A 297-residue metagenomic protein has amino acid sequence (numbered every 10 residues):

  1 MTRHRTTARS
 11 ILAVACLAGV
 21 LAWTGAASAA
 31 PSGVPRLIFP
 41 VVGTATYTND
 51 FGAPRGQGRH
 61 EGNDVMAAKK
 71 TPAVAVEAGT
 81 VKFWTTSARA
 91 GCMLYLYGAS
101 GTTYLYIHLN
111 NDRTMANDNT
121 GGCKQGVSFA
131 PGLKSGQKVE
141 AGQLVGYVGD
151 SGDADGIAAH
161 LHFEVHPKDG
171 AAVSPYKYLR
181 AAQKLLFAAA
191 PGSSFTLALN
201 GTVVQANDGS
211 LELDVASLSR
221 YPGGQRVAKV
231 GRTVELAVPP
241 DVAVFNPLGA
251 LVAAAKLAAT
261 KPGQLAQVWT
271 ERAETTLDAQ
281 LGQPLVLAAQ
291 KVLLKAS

Functional and structural regions predicted by a protein language model:
T2-A13: Bacterial N-terminal signal peptides that target proteins for export
A13-A22: Bacterial N-terminal signal peptides
A27-T102, N111-D112, E140-A141, D150 (+6 more regions): Surface-exposed, glycine-biased beta-strand/turn segments
H60-N63, G98-S135: Active-site region of chymotrypsin-like
G126-G156: Beta-rich strand-turn-strand
F129-K138, L248-V268: Short nucleic-acid-contacting surface segments enriched for D/E, G, S/T with interspersed K/R
Y147, A259-L285: Flexible glycine-rich surface loops and low-complexity tracts that mediate binding to linear polymers
